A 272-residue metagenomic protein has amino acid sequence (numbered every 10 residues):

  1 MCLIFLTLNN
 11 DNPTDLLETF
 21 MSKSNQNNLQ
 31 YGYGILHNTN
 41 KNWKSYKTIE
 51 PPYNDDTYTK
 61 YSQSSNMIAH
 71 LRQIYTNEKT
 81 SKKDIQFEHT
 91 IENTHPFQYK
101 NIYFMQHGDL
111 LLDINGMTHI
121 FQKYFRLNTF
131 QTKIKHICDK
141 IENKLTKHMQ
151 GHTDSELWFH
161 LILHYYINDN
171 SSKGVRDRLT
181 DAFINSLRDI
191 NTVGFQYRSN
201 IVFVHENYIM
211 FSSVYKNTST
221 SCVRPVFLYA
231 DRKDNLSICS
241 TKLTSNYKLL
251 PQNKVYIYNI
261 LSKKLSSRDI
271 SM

Functional and structural regions predicted by a protein language model:
M1-Y53, F195, Y215-C222, A230 (+1 more regions): Extreme N-terminus nucleophile/cap motif
I35, G108, W158: Residue-level signal for inorganic ion chemistry
K41-W43, Y103, Y208-M210, L236 (+1 more regions): Hydrophobic residues embedded in beta-strands of well-ordered beta-sheets
Y46-T57, S65, A69-K100, M117-I120: Short acidic (Asp/Glu) patches
N101-L112: Conserved beta-strand-loop-short alpha-helix elements that form and flank the Mn2+/Mg2+-coordinating active site
L112-D169: Glycine-rich phosphate-binding loop plus the immediately following alpha-helix
S172-V214: Catalytic core of PPM/PP2C metal-dependent serine/threonine phosphatase domains
S219-K254: A conserved acidic, glycine/proline-rich C-terminal tail/linker
